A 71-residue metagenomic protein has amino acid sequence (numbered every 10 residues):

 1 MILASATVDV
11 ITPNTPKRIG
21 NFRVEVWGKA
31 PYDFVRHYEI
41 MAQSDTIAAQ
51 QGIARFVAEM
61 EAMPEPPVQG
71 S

Functional and structural regions predicted by a protein language model:
M1-N21: Short N-terminal "domain-start" leader segments that mark the transition from disordered tails or signal peptides into
L3, A58-S71: Short, mixed-charge low-complexity intrinsically disordered segments
T7-D9, R23, G52, F56 (+1 more regions): Detector for intrinsically disordered, low-structure N-terminal pre-sequences
D9-I11, E25-W27, M41-Q43: A structural detector for beta-sheet-dominated domains
P16-V35: Short aromatic-glycine-(Arg/Gly/Cys) micro-motifs in beta-strand/loop hairpins
D33-D45: A short, exposed loop/beta-hairpin motif centered on an aromatic-Gly-Thr core
Q43-P64: A short, charged, amphipathic alpha-helix used as a generic interaction element across diverse proteins
